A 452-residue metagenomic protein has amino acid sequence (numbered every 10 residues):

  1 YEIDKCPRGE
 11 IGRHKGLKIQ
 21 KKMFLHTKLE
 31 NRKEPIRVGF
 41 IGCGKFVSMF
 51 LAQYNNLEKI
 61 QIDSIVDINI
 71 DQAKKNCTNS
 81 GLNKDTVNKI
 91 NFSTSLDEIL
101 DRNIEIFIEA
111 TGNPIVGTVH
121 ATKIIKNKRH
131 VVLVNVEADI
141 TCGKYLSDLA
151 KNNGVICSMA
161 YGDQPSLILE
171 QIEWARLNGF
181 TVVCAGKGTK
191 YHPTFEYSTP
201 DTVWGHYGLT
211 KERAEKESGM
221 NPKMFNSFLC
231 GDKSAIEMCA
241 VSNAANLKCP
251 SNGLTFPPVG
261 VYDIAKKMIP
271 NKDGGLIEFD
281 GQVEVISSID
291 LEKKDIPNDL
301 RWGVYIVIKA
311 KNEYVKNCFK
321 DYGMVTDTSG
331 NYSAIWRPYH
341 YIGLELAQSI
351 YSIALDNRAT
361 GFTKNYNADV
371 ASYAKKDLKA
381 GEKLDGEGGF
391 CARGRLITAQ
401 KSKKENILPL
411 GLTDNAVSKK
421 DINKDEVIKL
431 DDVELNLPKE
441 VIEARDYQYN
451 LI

Functional and structural regions predicted by a protein language model:
Q20-S80: N-terminal Rossmann-like dinucleotide-binding module
M23-K28, H206, T210-I452: C-terminal catalytic/substrate-binding lobe primarily of soluble NAD(P)-dependent oxidoreductases
I68-I70, G112, V136-D139, G162-D163 (+3 more regions): Short, ordered loop/turn segments at secondary-structure junctions
N83-I115: A structured beta-alpha segment of the ubiquitous adenosine-cofactor-binding alpha/beta core
V116-K123, V136-V155, A160-D163: Rossmann-fold NAD(P)-binding glycine/threonine-rich loop
H130-V132: A short hydrophobic/small-residue beta-strand
K151, S158-S227: Rossmann-like NAD(P)H-binding beta-loop-alpha module
